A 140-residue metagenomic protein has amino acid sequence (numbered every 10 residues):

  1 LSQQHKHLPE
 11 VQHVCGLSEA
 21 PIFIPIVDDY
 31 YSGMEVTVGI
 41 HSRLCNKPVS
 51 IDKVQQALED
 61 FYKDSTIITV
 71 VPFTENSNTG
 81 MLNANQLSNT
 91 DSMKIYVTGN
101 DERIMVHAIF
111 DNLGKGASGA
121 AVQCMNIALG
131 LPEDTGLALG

Functional and structural regions predicted by a protein language model:
L1-V106: C-terminal substrate-binding/catalytic lobe of Rossmann-fold NAD(P)-dependent oxidoreductases
S92-G140: NAD(P)-dependent Rossmann-like dehydrogenase/reductase catalytic/cofactor-binding core
